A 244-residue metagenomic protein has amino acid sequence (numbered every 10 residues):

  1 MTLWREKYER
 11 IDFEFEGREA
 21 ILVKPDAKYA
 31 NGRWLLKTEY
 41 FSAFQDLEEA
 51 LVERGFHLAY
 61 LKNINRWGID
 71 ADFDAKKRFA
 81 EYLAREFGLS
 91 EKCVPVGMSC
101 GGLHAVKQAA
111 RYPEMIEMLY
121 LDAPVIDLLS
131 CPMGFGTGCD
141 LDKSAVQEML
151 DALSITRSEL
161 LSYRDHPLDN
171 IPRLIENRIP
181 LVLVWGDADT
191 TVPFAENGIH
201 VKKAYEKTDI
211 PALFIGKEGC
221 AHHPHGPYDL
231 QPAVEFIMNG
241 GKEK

Functional and structural regions predicted by a protein language model:
M1-A30: N-terminal cap/lid segment of alpha/beta-hydrolase-fold proteins
V23, T191, A195-K244: C-terminal catalytic histidine-bearing segment of alpha/beta-hydrolase fold enzymes
A43-A59: Short amphipathic alpha-helix adjacent to the substrate-entry channel of hydrolases
W67-G88: Alpha/beta-hydrolase active-site loop
F87-S99: Alpha/beta-hydrolase fold nucleophile elbow
G97-K107: Glycine-rich nucleophile elbow surrounding the catalytic serine of serine-hydrolase chemistry
K107-R157: Hydrolase active-site cap/lid region
D140-I199, K203-E206: The feature captures the conserved acid-bearing segment of alpha/beta-hydrolase catalytic domains
